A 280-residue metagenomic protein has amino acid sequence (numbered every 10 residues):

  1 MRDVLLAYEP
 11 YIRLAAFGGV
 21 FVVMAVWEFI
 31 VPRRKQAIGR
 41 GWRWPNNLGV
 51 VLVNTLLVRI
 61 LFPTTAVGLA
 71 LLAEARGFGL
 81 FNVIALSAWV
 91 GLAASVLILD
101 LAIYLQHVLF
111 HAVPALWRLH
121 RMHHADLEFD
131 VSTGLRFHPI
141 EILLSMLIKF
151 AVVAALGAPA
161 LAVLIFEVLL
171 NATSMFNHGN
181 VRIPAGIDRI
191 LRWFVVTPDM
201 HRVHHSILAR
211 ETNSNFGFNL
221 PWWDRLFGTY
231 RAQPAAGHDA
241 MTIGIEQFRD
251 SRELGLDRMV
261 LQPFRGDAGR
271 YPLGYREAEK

Functional and structural regions predicted by a protein language model:
M1-P10: Short, strongly hydrophobic alpha-helical membrane anchors
I12-A25: Structural signature of hydrophobic alpha-helical transmembrane segments
I12-R13, G39-L52: Loop-to-helix transition at the N-terminal end of transmembrane alpha-helices
G19-V22, L57-L72, L254, R258 (+1 more regions): Alpha-helical membrane-anchoring segments
A25-W44: Membrane-interface helix-loop junction between the first two transmembrane segments
L52-T65, L72, L80, I84-A240: Membrane-embedded catalytic scaffold of the fatty acid hydroxylase/desaturase
A236-K280: Cytosolic-facing loops and C-terminal tails of multi-pass membrane proteins
